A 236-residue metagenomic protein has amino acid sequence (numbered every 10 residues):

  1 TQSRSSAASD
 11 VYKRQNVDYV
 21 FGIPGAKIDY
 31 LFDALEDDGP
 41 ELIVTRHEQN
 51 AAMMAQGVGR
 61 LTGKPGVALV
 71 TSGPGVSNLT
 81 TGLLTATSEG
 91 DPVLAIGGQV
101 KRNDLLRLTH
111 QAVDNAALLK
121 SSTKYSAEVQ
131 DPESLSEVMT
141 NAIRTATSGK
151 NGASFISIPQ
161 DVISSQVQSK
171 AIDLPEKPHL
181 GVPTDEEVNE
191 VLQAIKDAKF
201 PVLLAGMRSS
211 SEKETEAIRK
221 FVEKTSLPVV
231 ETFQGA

Functional and structural regions predicted by a protein language model:
S3: Cationic, low-complexity basic patches in intrinsically disordered or flexible, solvent-exposed regions
S6-A236: N-terminal alpha/beta PP-like core and its mobile active-site loop of ThDP/TPP-dependent enzymes
